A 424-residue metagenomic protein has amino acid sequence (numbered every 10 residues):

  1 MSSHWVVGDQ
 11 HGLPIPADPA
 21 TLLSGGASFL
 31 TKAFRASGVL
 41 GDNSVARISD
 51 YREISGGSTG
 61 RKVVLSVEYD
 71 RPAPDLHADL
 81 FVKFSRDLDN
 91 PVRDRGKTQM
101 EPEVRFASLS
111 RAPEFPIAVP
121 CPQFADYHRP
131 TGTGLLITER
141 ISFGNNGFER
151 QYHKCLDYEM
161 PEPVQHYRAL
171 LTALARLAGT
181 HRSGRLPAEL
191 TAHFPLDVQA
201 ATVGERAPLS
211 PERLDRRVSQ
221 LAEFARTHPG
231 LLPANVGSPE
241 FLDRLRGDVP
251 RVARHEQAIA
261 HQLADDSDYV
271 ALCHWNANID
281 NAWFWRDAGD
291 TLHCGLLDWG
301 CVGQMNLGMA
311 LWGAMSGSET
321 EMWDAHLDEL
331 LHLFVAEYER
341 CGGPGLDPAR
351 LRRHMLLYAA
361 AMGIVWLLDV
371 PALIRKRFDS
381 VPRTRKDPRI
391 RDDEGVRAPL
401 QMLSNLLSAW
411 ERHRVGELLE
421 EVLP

Functional and structural regions predicted by a protein language model:
M1-L135, S142, R254-Q257, H261 (+3 more regions): Conserved NTP-binding catalytic cores of kinases and kinase-like/nucleotidyltransferase enzymes across multiple kinase
G25, P102, Q165, A169-T172 (+7 more regions): Generic recognition of stable, solvent-exposed alpha-helical segments in well-folded globular domains
I54-S55, P130, H166, D265 (+4 more regions): Secondary-structure capping and boundary motifs in well-ordered enzyme cores
A73-E101, L109-P211: ATP-binding pocket architecture of kinase catalytic cores
R105, L109, C301-G343, A360-R385 (+1 more regions): Active-site activation/catalytic loop segments of kinase-like enzymes and analogous catalytic loops in related
G147-H274, W285-G289, L418-P424: ATP-dependent phospho-/nucleotidyl transfer catalytic cores
T202-G204, A271, N278-G317: Catalytic activation segment of kinase domains across protein kinase-like and atypical kinase folds
R383-P424: Long, low-complexity C-terminal extensions of enzymes
